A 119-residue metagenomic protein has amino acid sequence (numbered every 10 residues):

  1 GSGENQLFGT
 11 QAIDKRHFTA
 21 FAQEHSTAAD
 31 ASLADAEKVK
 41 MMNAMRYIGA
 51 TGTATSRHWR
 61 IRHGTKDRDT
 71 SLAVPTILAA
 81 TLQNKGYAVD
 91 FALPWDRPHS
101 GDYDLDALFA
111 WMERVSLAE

Functional and structural regions predicted by a protein language model:
G1-A50: Accessory cap/linker subdomain of secreted extracellular hydrolases
F18-F21, D69, A79: Intrinsically disordered, low-complexity polar segments enriched in Ser/Thr/Pro and acidic
K40, R68-V74: Conserved alpha/beta-hydrolase "acid-adjacent" motif
Y47-A54, S116-E119: Surface-exposed acidic, glycine-flexible loop patches that form ligand/cofactor-binding and adhesion interfaces
S56-G64: Catalytic His-Asp charge-relay segment
G64-D67, T76-A79, Q83-E119: C-terminal catalytic histidine-bearing segment of alpha/beta-hydrolase fold enzymes
